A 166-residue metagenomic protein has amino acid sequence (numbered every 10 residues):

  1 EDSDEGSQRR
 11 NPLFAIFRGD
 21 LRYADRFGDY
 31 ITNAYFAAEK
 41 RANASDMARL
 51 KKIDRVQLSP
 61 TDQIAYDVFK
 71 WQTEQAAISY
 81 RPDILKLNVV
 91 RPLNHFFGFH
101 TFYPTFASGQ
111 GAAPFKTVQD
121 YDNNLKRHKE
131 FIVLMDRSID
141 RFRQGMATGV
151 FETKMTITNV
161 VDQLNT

Functional and structural regions predicted by a protein language model:
E1-T166: N-terminal maturation segment of proteins
